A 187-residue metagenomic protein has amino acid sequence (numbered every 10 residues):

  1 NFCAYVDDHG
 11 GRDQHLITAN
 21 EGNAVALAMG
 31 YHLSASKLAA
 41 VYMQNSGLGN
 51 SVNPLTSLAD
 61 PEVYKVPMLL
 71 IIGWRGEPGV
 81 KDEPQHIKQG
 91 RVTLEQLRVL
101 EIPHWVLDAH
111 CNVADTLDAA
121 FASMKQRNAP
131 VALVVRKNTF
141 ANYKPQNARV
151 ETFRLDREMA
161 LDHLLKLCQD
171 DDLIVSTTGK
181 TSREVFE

Functional and structural regions predicted by a protein language model:
N1-E95, V99-V106, H110-E187: Thiamine diphosphate
